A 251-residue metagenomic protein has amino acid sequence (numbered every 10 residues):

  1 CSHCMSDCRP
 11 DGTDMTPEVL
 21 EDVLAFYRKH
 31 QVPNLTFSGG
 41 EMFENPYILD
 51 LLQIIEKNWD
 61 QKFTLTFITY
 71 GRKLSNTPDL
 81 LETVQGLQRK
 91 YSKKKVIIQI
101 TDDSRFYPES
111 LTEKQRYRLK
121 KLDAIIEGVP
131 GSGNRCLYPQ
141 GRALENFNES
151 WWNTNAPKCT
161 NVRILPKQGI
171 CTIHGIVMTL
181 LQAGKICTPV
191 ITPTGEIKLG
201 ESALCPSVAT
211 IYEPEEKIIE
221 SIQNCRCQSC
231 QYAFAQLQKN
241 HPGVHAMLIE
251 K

Functional and structural regions predicted by a protein language model:
C1-M5, N161-I164: The canonical Cys-X-X-Cys-His
C1-S2, P33-T36, C187-G195: N-terminal pre-triad scaffold of radical SAM enzymes
C4-D7, A233: Cys/His-rich metal-chelating microdomains
S6-M15, V32-N45, Q61-N76, Y91-Q115 (+1 more regions): Core AdoMet radical
T16-R28, P46-Q53, P78-Q85: Amphipathic, non-transmembrane alpha-helical secondary structure
A25-K29, I55-W59, L81-K93, R118-L119: Acidic (Asp/Glu)-rich catalytic clusters
R116, L122-N155, G169: Enzymes that process phosphate groups on RNA ends and nucleotide/triphosphate substrates
N148-K251: Accessory C-terminal segments flanking Radical SAM cores
